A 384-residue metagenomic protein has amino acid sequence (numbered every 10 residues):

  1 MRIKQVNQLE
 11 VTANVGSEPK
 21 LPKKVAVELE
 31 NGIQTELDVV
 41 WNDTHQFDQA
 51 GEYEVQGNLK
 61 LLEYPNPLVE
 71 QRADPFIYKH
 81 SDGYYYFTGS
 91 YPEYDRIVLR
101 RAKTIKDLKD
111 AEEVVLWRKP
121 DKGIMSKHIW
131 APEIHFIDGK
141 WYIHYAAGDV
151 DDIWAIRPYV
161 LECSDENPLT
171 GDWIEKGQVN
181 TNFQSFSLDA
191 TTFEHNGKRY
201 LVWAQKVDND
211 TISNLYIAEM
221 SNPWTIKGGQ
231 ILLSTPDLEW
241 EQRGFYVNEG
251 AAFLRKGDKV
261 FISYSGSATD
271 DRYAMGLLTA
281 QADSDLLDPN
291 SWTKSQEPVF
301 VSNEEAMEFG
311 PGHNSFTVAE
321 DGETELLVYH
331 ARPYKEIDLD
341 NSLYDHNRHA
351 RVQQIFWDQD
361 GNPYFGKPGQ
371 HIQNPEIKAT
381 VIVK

Functional and structural regions predicted by a protein language model:
M1-I33: Solvent-exposed, low-complexity, repeat-rich "mucin-like" stalks and linkers
L9, L29-L62: Serine/threonine-rich, repeat-prone extracellular segments and beta-strand-based repeat modules of secreted/surface
E18-K24, A50, H349-R351: A short, compositionally biased
F47, G57-I129, H135-L188, H195-G244 (+4 more regions): Beta-rich carbohydrate-recognition and catalytic domains
H313-N314, T324: C-terminal transmembrane module of eukaryotic multi-pass membrane proteins
